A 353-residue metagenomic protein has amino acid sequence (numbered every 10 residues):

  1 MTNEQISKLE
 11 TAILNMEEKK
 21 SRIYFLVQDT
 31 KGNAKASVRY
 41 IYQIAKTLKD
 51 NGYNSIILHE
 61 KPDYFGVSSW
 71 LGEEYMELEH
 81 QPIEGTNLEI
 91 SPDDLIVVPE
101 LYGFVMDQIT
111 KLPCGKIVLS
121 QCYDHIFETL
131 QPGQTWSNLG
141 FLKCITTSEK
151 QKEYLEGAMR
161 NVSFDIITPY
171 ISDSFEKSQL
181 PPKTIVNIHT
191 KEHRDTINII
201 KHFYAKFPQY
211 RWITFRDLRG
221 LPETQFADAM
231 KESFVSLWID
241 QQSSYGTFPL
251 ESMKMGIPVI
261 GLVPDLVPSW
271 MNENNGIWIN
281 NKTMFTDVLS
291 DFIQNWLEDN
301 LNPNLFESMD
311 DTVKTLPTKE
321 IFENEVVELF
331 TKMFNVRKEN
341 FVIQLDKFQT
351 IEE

Functional and structural regions predicted by a protein language model:
I6, E10-I13, I56, Y64-G140: Extended catalytic core of nucleotide-activated donor transferases of GT-like folds
Q28-Y40: A short, glycine/small-residue-rich beta-strand->loop->alpha-helix junction that serves as a flexible
S37-Y40, I44, E153-F226: Conserved catalytic-core segment of nucleotide-activated headgroup transferases in glycan assembly
A227, L250-K254, P268-S269: Short alpha-helical segment that forms part of, or immediately flanks, the ligand-binding pocket in carbohydrate-active
Q241: Aromatic "clamp/platform" in nucleotide-sugar-dependent glycosyltransferases that forms part of the donor/acceptor
P258-G261: Short hydrophobic beta-strand element within catalytic cores of glycosyltransferases and related nucleotide-activated
S269-Q294: Change "using UDP/GDP/dTDP sugars" to "using nucleotide sugars
L297-E352: A charged, aromatic-enriched C-terminal amphipathic alpha-helix characteristic of glycosyltransferases across folds
